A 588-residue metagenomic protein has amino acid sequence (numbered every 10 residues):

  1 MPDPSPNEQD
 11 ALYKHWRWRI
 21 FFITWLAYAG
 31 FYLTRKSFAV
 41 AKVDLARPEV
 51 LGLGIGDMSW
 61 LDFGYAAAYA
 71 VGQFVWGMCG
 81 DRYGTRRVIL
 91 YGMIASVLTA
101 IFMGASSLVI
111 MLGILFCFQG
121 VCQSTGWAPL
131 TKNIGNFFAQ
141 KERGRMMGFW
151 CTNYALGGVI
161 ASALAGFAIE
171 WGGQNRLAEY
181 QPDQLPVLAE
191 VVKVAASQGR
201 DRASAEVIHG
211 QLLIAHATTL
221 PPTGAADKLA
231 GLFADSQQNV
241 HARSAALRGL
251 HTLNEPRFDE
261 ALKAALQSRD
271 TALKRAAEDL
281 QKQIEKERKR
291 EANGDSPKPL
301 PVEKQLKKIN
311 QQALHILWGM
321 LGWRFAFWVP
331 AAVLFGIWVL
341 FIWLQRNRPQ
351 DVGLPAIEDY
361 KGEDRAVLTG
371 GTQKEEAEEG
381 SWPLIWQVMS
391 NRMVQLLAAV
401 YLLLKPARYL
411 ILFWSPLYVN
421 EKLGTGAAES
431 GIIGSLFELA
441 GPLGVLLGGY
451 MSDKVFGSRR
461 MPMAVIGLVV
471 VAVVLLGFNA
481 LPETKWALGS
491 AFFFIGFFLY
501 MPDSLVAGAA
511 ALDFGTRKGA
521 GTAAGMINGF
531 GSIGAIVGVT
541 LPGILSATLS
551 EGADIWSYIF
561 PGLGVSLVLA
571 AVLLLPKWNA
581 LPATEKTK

Functional and structural regions predicted by a protein language model:
F38-V40, N391-L446, D503, G538-V539: Extracytoplasmic gate region of multi-pass secondary transporters
A41-A70: Extracellular/periplasmic helix-loop-helix junction of adjacent transmembrane segments in MFS-like secondary
V71-V109: Conserved MFS/SLC helix-loop-helix module at the cytosolic interface between two early adjacent transmembrane helices
R82-M93, D453-L468: Cytoplasmic membrane-interface "Motif A"-like loop-to-helix N-cap segments of 12-TM Major Facilitator Superfamily
I94-S107, V469-E483: C-terminal ends and interior cores of transmembrane alpha-helices in multi-pass membrane transporters/permeases
L115-T152: Cytoplasmic helix-loop-helix junction between adjacent transmembrane helices in 12-TM secondary transporters
A155-K193, K304-P349: Helix-loop-helix hairpin linking two adjacent transmembrane segments in secondary transporters
A332-V367, L573-K577: C-terminal membrane-cytosol helix-exit motif in multi-pass small-molecule transporters
